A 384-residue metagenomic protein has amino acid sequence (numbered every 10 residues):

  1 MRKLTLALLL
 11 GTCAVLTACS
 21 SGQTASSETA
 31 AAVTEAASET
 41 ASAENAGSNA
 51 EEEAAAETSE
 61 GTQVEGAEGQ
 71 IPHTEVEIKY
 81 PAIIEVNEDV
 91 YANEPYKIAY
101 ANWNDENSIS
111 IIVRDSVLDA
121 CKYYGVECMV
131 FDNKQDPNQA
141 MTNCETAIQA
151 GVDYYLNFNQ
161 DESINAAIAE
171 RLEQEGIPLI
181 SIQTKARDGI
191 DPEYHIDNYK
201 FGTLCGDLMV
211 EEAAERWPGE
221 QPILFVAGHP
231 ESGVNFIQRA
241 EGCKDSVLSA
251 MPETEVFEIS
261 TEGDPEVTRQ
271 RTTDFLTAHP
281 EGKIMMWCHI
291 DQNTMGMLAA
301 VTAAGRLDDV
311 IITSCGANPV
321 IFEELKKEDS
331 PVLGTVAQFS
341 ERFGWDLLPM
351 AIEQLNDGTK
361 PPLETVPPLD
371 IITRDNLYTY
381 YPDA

Functional and structural regions predicted by a protein language model:
V15-A18: C-terminal motif of bacterial Sec signal peptides marking the signal peptidase cleavage site
S20-Q23: Bacterial signal peptide processing site
E60-Y96, A227-G228, S246-V247, F339-A384: Hinge/cleft segment of the Venus flytrap/periplasmic-binding protein
E75-E85, Y91-A92, A140, E193-P222 (+4 more regions): Hydrophobic alpha-helical segments within soluble ligand-binding/sensing domains
A101-R114, V130-Q139, D161, Q183 (+6 more regions): Hinge/beta->alpha junction and helix N-cap segments in small-molecule ligand-binding domains
N102-N104, V117, C205-E253, E258 (+3 more regions): An alpha-beta-alpha
Y154-Q174, C243, T261-E324: Hydrophobic alpha-helical
E162-K200, N318-K327, Y381: Flexible loop/hinge segments that line or gate small-molecule binding clefts
